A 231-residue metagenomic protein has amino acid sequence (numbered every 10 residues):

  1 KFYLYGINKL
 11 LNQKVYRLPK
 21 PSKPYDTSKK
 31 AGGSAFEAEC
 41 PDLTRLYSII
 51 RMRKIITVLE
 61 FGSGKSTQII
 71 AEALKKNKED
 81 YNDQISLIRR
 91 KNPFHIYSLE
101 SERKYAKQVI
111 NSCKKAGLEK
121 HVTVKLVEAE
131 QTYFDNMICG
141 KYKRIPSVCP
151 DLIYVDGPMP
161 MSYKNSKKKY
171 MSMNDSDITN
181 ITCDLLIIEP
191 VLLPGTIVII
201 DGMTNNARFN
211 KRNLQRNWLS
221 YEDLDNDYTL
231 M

Functional and structural regions predicted by a protein language model:
N8-L10, K14-I56, S63, Q68 (+1 more regions): Class I SAM-dependent methyltransferase Rossmann-like catalytic core, especially the SAM/SAH-binding loop
I55, C149-D151: Local beta-strand N-terminus motif with an aromatic residue
K78, N92-F94, L193-T196: A short helix->loop->beta-strand "cap" motif at the edges of active sites that frequently abuts
K78-Y81, R89, K115-K120: Short helix-capping segments at alpha-helix termini
Y81-E100: Conserved SAM-binding motif I beta-strand of class I
R89, P146-V148, I188-P194: Short, conserved loop/helix-junction motifs that constitute active-site signature segments in enzyme catalytic cores
E102-C149: S-adenosyl-L-methionine
M159-M231: C-terminal substrate-binding/active-site "lid" region of AdoMet-derived donor-dependent transferases
